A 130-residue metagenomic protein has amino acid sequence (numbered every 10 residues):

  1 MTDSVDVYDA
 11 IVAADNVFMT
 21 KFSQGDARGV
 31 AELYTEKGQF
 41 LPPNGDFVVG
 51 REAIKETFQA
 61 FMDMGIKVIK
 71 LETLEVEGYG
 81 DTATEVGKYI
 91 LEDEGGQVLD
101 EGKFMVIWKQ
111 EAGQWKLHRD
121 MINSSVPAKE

Functional and structural regions predicted by a protein language model:
M1-E32, Q39-E130: A beta-strand edge to alpha-helix "cap/lid" segment located at domain peripheries
